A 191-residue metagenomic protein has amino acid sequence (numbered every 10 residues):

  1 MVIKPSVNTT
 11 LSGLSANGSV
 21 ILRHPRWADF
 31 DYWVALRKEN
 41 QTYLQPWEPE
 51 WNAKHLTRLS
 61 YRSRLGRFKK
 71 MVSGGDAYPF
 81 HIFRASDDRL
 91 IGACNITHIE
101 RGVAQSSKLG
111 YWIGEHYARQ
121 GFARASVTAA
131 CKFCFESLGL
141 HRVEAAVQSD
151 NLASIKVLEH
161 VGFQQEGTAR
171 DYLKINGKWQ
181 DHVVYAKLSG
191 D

Functional and structural regions predicted by a protein language model:
M1-Y32, L36-P46, P79-D191: Acyl-donor (CoA/ACP) binding surface of acyl/acetyltransferases
Q45-G66: Conserved GNAT-fold acetyl-CoA-binding loop/helix
K70-G75, F163: Short loop/turn motifs at secondary-structure junctions and domain boundaries
